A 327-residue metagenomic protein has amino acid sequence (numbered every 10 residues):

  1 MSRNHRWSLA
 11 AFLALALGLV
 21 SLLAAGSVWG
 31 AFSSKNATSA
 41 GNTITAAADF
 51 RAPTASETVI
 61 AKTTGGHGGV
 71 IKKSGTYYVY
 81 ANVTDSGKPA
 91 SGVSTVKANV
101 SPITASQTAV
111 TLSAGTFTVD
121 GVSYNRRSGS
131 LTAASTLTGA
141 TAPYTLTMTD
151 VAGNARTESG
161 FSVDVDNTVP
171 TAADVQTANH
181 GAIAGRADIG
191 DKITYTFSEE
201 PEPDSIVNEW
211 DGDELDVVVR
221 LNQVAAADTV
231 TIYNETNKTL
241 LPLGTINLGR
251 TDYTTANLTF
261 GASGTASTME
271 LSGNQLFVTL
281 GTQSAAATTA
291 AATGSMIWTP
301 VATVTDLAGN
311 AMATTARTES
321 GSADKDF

Functional and structural regions predicted by a protein language model:
S2-T54: Short, polar/proline-rich extracytoplasmic segments that appear immediately after membrane translocation
D49-F327: Non-catalytic beta-sheet/beta-sandwich ligand-binding modules that flank or precede catalytic cores
